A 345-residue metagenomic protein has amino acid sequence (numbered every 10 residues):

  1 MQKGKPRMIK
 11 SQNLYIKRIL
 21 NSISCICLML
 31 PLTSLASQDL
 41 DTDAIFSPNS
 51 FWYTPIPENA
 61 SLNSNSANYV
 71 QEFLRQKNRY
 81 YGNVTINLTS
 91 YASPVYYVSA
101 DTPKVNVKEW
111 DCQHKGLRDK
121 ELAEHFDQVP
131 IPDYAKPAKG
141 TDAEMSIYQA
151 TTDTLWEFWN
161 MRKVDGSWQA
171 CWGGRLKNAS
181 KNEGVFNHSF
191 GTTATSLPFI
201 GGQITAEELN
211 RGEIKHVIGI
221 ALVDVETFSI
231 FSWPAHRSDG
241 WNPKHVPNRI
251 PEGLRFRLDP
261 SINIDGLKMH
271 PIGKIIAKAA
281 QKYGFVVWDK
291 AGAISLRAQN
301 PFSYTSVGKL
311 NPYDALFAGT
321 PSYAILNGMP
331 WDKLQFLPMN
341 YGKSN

Functional and structural regions predicted by a protein language model:
M1-K17: N-terminal secretory signal peptides that target proteins for export/translocation
I16-I23, L155: Intrinsically disordered, low-complexity serine/threonine-rich segments
S22-P31: Bacterial N-terminal signal peptides
L30-Q38: Bacterial Sec-dependent N-terminal signal peptides
S37-N345: Short, surface-exposed polybasic-aromatic patches that bind anionic ligands, especially phosphate groups
